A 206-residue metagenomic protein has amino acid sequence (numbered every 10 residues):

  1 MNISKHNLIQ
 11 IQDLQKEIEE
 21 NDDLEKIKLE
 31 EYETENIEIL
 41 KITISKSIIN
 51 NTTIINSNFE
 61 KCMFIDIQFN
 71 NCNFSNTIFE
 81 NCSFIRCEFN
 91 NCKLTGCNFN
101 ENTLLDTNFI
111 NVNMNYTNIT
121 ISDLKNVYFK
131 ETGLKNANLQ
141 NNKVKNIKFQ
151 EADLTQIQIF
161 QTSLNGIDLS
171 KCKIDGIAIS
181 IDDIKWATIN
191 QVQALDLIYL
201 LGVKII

Functional and structural regions predicted by a protein language model:
N2-I206: Tandem repeat scaffolds
